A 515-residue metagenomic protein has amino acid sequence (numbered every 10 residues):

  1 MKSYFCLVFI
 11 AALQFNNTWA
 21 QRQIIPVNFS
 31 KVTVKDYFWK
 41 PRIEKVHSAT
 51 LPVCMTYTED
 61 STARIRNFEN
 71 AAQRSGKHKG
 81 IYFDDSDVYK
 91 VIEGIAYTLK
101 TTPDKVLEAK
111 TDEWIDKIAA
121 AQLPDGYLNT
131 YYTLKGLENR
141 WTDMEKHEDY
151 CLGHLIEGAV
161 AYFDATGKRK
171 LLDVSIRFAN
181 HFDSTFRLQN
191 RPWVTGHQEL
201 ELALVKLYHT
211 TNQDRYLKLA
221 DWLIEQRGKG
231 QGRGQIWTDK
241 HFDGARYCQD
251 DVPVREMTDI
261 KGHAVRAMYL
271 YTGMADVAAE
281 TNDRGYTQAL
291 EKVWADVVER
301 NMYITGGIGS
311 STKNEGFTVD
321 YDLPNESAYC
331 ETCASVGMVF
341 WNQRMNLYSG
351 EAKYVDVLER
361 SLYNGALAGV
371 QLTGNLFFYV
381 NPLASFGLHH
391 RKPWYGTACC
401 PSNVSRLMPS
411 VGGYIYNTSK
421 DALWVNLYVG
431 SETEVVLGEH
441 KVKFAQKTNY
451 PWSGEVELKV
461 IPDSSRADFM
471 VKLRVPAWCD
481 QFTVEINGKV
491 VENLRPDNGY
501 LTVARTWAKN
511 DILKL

Functional and structural regions predicted by a protein language model:
M1-Q21: Bacterial Sec-dependent N-terminal signal peptides
Q21-L515: Glycan-recognition and catalytic cores of secretory/periplasmic carbohydrate-active enzymes
